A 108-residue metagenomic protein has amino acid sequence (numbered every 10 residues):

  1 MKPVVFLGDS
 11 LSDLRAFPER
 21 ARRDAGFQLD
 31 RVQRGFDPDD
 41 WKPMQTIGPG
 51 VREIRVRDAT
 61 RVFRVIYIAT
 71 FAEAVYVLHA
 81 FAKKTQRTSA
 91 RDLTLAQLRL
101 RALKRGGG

Functional and structural regions predicted by a protein language model:
M1-V62, F71-A74, A82-G108: Basic, Lys/Arg-enriched alpha-helical interface segments
V65: Portal/gating segments that form or line small-molecule/metal binding sites
I68: Catalytic DNA-binding helix-loop module of base-excision-repair DNA glycosylases/AP lyases
L78: Conserved catalytic cores of phosphodiester-cleaving nucleases, focusing on short active-site segments
